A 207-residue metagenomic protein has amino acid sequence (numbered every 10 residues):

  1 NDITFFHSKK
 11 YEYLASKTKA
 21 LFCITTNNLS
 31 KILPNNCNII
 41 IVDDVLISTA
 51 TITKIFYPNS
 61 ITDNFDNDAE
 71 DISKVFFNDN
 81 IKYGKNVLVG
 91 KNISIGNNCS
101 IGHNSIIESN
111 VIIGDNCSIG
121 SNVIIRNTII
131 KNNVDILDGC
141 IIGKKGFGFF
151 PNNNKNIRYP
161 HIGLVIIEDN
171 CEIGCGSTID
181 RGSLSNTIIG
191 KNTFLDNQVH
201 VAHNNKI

Functional and structural regions predicted by a protein language model:
N1-S73, N133, G139-C140, K144-R158 (+1 more regions): Terminal amphipathic alpha-helical/low-complexity segments used for targeting or macromolecular assembly
F5, A69-I207: Structural signal for interior beta-strand "rungs" in well-ordered beta-sheet cores of soluble enzyme domains
